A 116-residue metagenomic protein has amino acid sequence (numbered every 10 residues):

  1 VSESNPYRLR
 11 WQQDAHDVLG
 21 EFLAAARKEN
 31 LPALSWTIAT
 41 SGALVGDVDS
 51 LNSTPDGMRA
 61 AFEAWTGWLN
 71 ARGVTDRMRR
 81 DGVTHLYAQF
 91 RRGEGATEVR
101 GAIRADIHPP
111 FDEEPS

Functional and structural regions predicted by a protein language model:
V1-S116: Structured alpha/beta or helical-core interaction and ligand-binding surfaces enriched in interleaved
